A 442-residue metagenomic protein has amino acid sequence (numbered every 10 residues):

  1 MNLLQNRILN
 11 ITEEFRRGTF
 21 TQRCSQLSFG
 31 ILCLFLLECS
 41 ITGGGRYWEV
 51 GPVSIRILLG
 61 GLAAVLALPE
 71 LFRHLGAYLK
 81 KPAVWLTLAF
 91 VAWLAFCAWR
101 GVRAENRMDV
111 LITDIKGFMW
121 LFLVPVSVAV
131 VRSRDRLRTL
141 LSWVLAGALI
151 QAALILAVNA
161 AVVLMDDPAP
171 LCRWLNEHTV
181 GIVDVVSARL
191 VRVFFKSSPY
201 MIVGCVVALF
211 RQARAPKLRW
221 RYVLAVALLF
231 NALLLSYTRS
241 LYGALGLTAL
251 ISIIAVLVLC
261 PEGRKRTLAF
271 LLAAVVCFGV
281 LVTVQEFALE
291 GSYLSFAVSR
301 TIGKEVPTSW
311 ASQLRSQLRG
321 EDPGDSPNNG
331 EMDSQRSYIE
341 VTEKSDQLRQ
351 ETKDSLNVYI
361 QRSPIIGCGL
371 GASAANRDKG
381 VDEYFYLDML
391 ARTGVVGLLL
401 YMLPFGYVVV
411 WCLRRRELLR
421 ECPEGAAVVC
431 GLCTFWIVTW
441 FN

Functional and structural regions predicted by a protein language model:
M1-A98, V102, D135-R138, S142 (+3 more regions): Transmembrane signal-anchor hairpin modules in multi-pass inner-membrane enzymes, especially those that act on
G30-E38, W220, L224-L229, W411-N442: Loop-to-helix entry and N-terminal half of a specific, functionally important transmembrane alpha helix in multi-pass
L36-V50, L235, Y384-T393, E424-N442: Membrane helix-loop boundary segments at the extracytoplasmic
S40-Y47, R173-V191, G369-A391: Juxtamembrane membrane-water interface segments that cap and precede transmembrane helices
I57-L58, V84-A92, N106-V130, T139-A148 (+1 more regions): Aromatic-anchored transmembrane helix interface
R138-R173, A188-C260, V282-V284, Y407: Alpha-helical transmembrane segments of multi-pass inner-membrane proteins
V256-E340, V358-R362: A membrane-periplasm/extracellular boundary helix in multi-pass inner-membrane enzymes that assemble envelope glycans
N329-V396: Long extracytoplasmic/lumenal interhelical loops at the membrane interface of multi-pass membrane proteins
